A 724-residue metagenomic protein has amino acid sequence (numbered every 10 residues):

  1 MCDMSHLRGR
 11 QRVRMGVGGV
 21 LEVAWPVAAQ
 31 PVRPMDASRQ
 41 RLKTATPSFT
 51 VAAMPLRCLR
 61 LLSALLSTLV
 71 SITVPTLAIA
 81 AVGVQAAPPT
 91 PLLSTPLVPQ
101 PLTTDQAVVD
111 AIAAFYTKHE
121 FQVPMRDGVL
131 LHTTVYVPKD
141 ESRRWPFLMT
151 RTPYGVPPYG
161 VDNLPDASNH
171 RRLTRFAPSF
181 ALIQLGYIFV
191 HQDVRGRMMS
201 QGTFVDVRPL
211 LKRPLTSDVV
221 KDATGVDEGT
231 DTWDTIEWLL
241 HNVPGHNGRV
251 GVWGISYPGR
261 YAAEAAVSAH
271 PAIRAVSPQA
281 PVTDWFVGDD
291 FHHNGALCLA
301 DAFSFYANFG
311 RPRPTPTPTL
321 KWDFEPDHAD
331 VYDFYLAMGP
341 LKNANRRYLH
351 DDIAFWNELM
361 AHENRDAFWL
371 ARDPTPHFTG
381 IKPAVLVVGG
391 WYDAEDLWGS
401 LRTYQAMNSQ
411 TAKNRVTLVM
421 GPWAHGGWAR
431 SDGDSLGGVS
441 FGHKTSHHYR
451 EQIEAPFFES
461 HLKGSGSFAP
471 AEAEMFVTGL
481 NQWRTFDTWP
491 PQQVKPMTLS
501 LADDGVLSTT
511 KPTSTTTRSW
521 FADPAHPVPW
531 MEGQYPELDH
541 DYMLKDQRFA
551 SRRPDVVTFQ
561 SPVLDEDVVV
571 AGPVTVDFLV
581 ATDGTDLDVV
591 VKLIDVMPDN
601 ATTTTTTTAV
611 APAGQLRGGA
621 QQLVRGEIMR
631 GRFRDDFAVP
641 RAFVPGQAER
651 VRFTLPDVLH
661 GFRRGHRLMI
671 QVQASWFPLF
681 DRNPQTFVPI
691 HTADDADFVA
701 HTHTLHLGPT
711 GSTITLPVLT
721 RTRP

Functional and structural regions predicted by a protein language model:
E22-Q30: Residue-level detector of structural "landmarks"
P89-L93, P326-A329, L336-L341, G433-P724: C-terminal, loop-rich substrate-recognition/catalytic regions characterized by aromatic stacking residues
P89-L93, Q106, P157, S168 (+6 more regions): Accessory cap/linker subdomain of secreted extracellular hydrolases
T104-E141, Q560, L564-E566, V639 (+1 more regions): N-terminal cap/lid segment of alpha/beta-hydrolase-fold proteins
S142-N242, F291, R430-F441, T585 (+2 more regions): Cap/lid segment of the alpha/beta-hydrolase catalytic domain
P244-S256: Alpha/beta-hydrolase fold nucleophile elbow
I381, V387-G389: Short beta-strand/loop motif that positions the catalytic acidic residue of the alpha/beta-hydrolase fold
A394-L401: Conserved alpha/beta-hydrolase "acid-adjacent" motif
